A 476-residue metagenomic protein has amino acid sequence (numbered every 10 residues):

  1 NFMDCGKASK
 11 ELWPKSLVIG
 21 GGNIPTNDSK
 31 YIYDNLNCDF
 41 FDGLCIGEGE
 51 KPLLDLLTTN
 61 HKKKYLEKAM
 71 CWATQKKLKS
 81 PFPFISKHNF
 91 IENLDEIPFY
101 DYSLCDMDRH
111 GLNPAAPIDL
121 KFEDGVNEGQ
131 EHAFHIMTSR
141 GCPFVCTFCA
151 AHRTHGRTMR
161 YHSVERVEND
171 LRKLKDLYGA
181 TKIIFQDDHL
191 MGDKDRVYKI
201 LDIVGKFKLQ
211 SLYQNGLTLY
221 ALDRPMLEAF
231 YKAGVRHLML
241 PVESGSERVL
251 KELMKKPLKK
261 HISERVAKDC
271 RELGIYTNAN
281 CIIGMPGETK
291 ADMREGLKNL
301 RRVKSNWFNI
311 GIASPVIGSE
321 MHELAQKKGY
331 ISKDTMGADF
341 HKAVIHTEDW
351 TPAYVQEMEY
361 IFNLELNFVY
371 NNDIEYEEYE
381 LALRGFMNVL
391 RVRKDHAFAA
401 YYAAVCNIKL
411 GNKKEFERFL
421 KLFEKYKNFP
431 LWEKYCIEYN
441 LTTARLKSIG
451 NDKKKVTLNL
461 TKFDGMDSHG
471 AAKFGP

Functional and structural regions predicted by a protein language model:
N1-N93, I312, G318: Glycine-rich beta-alpha loop elements in corrinoid/cobalamin-binding modules across cobalamin-dependent enzymes
D4, P52-D55, R166, K173 (+6 more regions): Alpha-helical elements of Rossmann-like donor-binding domains used by nucleotide-donor carbohydrate transfer enzymes
P14-K15, G179, L209, I275 (+2 more regions): Proline-centered flexible-loop/turn and helix-kink motifs
I19, C45, L212-Q214, N278 (+1 more regions): Structural detector of well-ordered beta-strand residues that form the stable sheet scaffold of enzyme domains
G20, I46, F185-D187, L240 (+1 more regions): Conserved beta-strand positions
Y31-D55, L227-L238, E295-I310: Structural recognition of alpha->loop->beta junctions
A73-P83, A291, K298-P476: C-terminal accessory regions of radical SAM enzymes
S80, E92, E96, Y100-N278 (+2 more regions): Radical SAM [4Fe-4S] cluster-binding motif and immediate context
